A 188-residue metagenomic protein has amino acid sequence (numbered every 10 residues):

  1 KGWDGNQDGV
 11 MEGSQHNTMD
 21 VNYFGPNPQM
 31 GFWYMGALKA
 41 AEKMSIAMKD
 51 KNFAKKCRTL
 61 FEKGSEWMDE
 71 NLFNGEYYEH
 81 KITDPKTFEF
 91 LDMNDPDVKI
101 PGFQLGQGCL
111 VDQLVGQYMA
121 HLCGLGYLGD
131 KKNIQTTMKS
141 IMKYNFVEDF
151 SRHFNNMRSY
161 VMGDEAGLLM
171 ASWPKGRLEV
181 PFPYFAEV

Functional and structural regions predicted by a protein language model:
K1-Q7, N27-L38: Structured alpha-helical segments in the cores of large, soluble enzyme domains
G2-G25, D69-V188: Extended glycan-interaction surfaces of carbohydrate-active proteins
N17-M30, M44-K55, G126: The substrate-binding groove and active-site-proximal loops of carbohydrate-active enzymes, especially glycoside
W33-K51, D112, G116-G129: Well-ordered alpha-helical scaffold segments within catalytic/enzyme domains
K51-K55, T59, K131-T136: Generic alpha-helical secondary structure signal
C57-M68: Short amphipathic alpha-helical coiled-coil/interface segments
